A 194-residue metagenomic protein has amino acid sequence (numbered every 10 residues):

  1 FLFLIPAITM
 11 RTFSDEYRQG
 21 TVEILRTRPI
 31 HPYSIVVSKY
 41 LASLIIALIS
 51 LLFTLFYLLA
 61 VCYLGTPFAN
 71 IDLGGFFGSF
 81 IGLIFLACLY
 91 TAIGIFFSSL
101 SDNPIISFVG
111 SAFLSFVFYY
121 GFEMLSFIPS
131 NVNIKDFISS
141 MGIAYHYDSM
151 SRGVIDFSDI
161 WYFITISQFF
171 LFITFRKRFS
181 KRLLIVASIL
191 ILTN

Functional and structural regions predicted by a protein language model:
F1-D15: Long, hydrophobic alpha-helical segments
I5-T9, Y57, I93, T174: Hydrophobic/aromatic residues in alpha-helical transmembrane segments
T12-A42: Helix-loop-helix units of permease transmembrane domains in multi-pass membrane transporters, especially ABC
Y17, T21, Y57, V61-A69 (+3 more regions): Membrane-interfacial segments
S38, A42-D102: Secretory targeting signals
I46, S50, T54, L86 (+6 more regions): Alpha-helical transmembrane segments of multipass membrane proteins
S107-R178: Terminal transmembrane helical anchor/hairpin motif
S180-N194: Internal/C-terminal transmembrane anchor helices
